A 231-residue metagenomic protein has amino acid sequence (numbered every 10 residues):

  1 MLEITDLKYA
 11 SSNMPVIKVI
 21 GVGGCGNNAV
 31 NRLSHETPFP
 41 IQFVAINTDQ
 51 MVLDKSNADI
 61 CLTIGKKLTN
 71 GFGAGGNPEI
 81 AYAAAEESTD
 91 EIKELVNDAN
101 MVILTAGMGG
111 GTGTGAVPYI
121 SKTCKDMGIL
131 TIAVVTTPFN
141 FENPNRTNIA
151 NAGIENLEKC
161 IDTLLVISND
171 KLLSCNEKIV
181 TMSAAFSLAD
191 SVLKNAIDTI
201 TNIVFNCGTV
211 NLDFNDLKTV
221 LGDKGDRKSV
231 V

Functional and structural regions predicted by a protein language model:
M1-V231: Tubulin/FtsZ superfamily GTPase core signature
